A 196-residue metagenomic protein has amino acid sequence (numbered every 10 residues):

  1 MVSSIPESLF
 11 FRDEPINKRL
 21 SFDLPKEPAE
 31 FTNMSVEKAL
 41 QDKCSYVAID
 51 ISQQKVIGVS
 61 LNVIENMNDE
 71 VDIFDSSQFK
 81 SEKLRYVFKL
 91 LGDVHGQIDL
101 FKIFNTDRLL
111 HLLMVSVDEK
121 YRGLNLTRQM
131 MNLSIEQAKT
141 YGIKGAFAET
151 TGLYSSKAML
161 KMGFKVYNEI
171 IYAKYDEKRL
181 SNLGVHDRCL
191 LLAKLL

Functional and structural regions predicted by a protein language model:
S4-D23, N66-E70: Helix-loop element at the rim of GNAT/NAT acetyltransferase active sites that forms part of the acceptor-substrate
R19-S45, I51, D99-F101: Active-site rim helix/loop that mediates acceptor-substrate recognition in acyltransferases
D42-I64, D118-Y121: Conserved beta-hairpin
K43, H186-L192: Short hydrophobic/aromatic beta-strand or adjacent loop that forms the aromatic wall/cage of a ligand/substrate-binding
K55-M114, N168-V185: Conserved acyl-donor/pantetheine-binding loop and adjacent beta-alpha core of acyl/acetyltransferases and related
R108-L112, A138-T151, K161: Conserved GNAT acetyl-CoA-binding A-motif
H111-V117, R122-E136: Conserved acetyl-CoA-binding loop-helix of GNAT-fold acetyltransferases
K139-T140, G152-A173: Conserved active-site alpha-helix within GNAT-family acetyltransferase domains
